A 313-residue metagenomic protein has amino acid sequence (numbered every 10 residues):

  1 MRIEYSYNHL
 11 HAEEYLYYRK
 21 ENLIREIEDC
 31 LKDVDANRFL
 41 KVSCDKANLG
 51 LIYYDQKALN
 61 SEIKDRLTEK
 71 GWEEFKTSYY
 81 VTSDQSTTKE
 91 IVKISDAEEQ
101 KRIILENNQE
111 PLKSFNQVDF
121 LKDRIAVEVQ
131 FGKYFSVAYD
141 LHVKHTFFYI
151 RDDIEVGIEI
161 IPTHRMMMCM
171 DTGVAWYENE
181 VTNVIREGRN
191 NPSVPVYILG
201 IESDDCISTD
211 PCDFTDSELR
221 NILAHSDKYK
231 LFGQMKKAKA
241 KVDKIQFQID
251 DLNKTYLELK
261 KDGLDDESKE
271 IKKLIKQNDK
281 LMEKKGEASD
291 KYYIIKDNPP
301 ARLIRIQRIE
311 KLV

Functional and structural regions predicted by a protein language model:
M1-S83, S226-V313: Nuclease-adjacent, charged terminal/linker segments that flank catalytic cores
Y17-D29, Q100-P111, A138-F147: Phosphate-binding glycine-rich loops and adjacent basic patches that engage nucleotide phosphates, nucleic-acid
A36-K41, V118-K122, I158-E159: Short amphipathic alpha-helical segments, especially helix-boundary/capping motifs
L49-L51, S61-D123, S136-D140: Active-site metal-binding core of divalent-cation-utilizing nuclease and nuclease-like domains
K70, F148-D152, N190-N191, D262: Alpha-helix C-cap/termination motif
S114, V118, G132-G188: Catalytic cores of nucleic-acid endonucleases
A126-V129: Glycine-rich active-site/cofactor-binding loop and its immediate structural neighborhood
T163-A240, K276, K291-V313: Domain-level recognition of nuclease-like catalytic cores that cleave nucleotide substrates
